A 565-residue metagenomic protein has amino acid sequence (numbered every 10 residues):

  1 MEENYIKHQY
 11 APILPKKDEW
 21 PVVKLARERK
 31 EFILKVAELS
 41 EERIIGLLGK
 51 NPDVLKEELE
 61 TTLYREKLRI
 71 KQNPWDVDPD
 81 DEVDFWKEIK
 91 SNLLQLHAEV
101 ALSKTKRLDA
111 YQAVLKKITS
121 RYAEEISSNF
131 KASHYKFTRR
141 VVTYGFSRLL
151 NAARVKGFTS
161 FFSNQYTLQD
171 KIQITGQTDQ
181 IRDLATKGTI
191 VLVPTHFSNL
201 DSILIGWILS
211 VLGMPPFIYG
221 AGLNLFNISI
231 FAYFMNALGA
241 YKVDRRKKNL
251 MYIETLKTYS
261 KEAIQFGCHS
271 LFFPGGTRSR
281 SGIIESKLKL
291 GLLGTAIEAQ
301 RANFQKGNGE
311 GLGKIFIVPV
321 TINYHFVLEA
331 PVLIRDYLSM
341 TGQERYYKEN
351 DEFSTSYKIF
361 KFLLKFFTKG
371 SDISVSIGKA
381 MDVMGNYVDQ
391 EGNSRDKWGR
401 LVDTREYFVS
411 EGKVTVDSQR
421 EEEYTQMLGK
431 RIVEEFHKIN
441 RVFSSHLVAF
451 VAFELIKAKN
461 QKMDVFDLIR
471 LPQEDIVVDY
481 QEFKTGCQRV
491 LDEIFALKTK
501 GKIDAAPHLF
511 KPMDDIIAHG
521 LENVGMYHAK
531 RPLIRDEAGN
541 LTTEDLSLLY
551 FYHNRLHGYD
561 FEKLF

Functional and structural regions predicted by a protein language model:
M1-L271, G276-F565: Membrane-interfacial terminal anchoring regions of lipid-handling membrane enzymes
